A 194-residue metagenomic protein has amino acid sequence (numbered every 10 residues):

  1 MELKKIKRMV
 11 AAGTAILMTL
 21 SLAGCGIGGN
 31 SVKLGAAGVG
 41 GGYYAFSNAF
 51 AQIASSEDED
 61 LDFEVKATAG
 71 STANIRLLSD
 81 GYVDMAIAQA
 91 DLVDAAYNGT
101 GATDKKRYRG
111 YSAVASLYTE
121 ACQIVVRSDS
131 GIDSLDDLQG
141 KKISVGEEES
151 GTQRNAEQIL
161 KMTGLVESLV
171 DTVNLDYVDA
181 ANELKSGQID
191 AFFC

Functional and structural regions predicted by a protein language model:
E2-G13: Bacterial N-terminal signal peptides that target proteins for export
A15-T19: Hydrophobic alpha-helical segments of integral membrane proteins
L20-G24: C-terminal motif of bacterial Sec signal peptides marking the signal peptidase cleavage site
G26-G28: Bacterial signal peptide processing site
N30-E57, L61, E120-S186: Bilobed "Venus flytrap"/periplasmic-binding protein-like clamshell domains and structurally analogous long
A51-Q52, K66-K105, A180-E183: Pocket-flanking alpha-helical
D80-A88, K141-I143, K185-C194: Alpha-to-beta junction loops
D104-L117, C122: A structural signal for short loop-to-beta-strand junctions that line the ligand-binding cleft of periplasmic/secreted
